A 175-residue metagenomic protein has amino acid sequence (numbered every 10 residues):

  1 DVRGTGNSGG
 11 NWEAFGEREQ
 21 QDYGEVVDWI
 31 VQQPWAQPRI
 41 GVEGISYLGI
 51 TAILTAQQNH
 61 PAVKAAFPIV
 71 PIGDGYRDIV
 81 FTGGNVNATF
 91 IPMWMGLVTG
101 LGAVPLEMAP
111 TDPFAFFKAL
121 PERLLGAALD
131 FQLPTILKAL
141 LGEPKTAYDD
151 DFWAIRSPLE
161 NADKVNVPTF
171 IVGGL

Functional and structural regions predicted by a protein language model:
D1-Q32, I79-T82, N87: Cap/lid segment of the alpha/beta-hydrolase catalytic domain
S8, S46-G49, V70: Catalytic nucleophile serine of serine hydrolases, specifically the conserved "nucleophile elbow" pentapeptide
P34-Y47: Alpha/beta-hydrolase fold nucleophile elbow
V42-G44, I69, V172: Short beta-strand immediately N-terminal to the catalytic nucleophile in serine-hydrolase-like folds
L48-A56: Short helix immediately C-terminal to the catalytic nucleophile in hydrolase catalytic domains
Q57-K164: Accessory cap/linker subdomain of secreted extracellular hydrolases
V165, I171-G173: Short beta-strand/loop motif that positions the catalytic acidic residue of the alpha/beta-hydrolase fold
